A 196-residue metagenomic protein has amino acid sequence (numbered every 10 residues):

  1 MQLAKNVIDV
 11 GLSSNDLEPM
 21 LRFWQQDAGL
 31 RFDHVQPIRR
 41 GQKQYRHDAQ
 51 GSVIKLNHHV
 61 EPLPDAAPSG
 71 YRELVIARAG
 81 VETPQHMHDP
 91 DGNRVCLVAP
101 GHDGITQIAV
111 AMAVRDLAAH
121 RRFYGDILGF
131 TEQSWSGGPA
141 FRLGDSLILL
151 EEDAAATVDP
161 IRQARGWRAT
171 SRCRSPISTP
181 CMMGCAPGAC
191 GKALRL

Functional and structural regions predicted by a protein language model:
M1, H47, D65-A67, G101 (+3 more regions): Sterically constrained small-residue positions within well-ordered secondary structures of folded domains
M1-L3, D9, D33, A77-M112 (+6 more regions): Vicinal oxygen chelate
Q2-A4, G11-I54, M112-I148, D153: Core segments of cupin and vicinal oxygen chelate
N6-D16, K43-S52, H59-H88, T106-R115 (+1 more regions): Vicinal oxygen chelate
L21, R39, L63, R94 (+4 more regions): A broad, structure-centric signal for solvent-exposed, well-ordered loop/edge residues that line or flank functional
R22-Q26, A66-P68, A99, A109 (+4 more regions): Generic alpha-helix signal with a bias toward terminal, lower-confidence helices and secondary-structure junctions
H59-V60, A99-G101, E151-A155: Acetyl-CoA-dependent GNAT
